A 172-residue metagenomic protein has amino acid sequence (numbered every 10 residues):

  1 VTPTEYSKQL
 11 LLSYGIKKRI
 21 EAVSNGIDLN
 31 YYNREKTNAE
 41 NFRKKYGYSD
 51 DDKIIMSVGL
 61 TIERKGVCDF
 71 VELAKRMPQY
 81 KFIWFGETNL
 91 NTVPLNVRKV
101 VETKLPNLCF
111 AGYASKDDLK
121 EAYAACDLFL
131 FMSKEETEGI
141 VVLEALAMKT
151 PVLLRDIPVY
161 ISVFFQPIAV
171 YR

Functional and structural regions predicted by a protein language model:
Y6, G26: Carbohydrate-associated surface elements
L12, I27-K44, D51: Acidic anion/phosphate-binding donor-loop and adjacent secondary structure in glycosyltransferase catalytic cores
I27, V58, K81-N96: Glycosyltransferase donor-sugar binding loop
S49-K65, V71-K75, I83: Conserved donor-binding/catalytic core segment of Leloir-type glycosyltransferases
L95-D117: Nucleotide-activated donor-binding/catalytic signature segment of Leloir-type glycosyltransferases, i.e., the conserved
Y113, E121-C126: Short alpha-helical donor nucleotide-sugar binding micro-motif in glycosyltransferases
K134: Aromatic "clamp/platform" in nucleotide-sugar-dependent glycosyltransferases that forms part of the donor/acceptor
P151-L154: Short hydrophobic beta-strand element within catalytic cores of glycosyltransferases and related nucleotide-activated
